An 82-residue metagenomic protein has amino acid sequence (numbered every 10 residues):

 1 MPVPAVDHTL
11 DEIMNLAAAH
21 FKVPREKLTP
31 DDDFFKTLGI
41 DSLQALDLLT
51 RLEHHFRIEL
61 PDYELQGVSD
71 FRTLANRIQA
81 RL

Functional and structural regions predicted by a protein language model:
P2-T37, L49, H54-L82: Phosphopantetheine-dependent thiolation modules in NRPS/PKS and related acyl-activating systems
D41: Conserved ATP-binding motifs of the histidine kinase catalytic
Q44: Two-component histidine kinase catalytic core, primarily the HATPase_c
